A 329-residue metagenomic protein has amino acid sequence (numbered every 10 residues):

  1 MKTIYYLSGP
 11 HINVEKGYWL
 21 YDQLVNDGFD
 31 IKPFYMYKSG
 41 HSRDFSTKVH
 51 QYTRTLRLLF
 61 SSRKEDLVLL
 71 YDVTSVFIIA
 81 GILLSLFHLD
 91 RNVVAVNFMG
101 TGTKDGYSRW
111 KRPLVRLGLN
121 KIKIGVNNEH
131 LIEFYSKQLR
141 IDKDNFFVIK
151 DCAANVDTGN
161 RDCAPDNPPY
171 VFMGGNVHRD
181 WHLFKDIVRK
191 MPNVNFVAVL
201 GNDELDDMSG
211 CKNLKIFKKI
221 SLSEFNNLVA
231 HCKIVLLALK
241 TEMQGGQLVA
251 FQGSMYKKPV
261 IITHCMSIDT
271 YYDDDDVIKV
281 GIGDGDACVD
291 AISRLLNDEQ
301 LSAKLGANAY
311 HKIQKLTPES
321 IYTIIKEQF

Functional and structural regions predicted by a protein language model:
L56-R63, L86, K104-I124: Membrane-proximal helix-turn-helix segments that form the acceptor-binding/catalytic region of lipid-linked
K121-D144: A short, active-site helix/loop in glycosyltransferases that binds the activated sugar's phosphate group
C163-W181, K185-R189, V197: Conserved donor-binding/catalytic core segment of Leloir-type glycosyltransferases
N202-V229: Nucleotide-activated donor-binding/catalytic signature segment of Leloir-type glycosyltransferases, i.e., the conserved
D207-M208, H264-K279: Short acidic/histidine- and often glycine-rich active-site loop of Leloir-type glycosyltransferases that engages
V229-G245, K258: Acidic donor-binding loop of glycosyltransferase active sites
D274-D286, S293-Q300: Conserved acidic donor-binding segment of nucleotide-sugar-dependent glycosyltransferases
A287, R294, L301-K315, T323 (+1 more regions): A short, well-ordered alpha-helix in the C-terminal region of glycosyltransferases
